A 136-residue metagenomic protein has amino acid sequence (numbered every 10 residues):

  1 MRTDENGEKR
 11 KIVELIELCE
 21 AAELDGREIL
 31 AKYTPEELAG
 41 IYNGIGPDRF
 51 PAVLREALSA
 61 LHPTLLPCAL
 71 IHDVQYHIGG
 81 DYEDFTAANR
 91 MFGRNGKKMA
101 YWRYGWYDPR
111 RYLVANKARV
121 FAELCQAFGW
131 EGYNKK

Functional and structural regions predicted by a protein language model:
M1-K136: Extended terminal accessory/targeting regions
